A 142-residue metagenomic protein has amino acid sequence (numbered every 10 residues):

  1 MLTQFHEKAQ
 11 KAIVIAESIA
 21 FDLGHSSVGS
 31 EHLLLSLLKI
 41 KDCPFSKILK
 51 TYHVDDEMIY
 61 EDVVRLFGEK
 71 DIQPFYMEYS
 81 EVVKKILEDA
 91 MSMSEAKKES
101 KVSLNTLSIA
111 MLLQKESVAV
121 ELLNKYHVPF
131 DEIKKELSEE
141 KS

Functional and structural regions predicted by a protein language model:
M1-S142: Histone-fold recognition with a strong bias for associated Lys/Arg-rich disordered tails
